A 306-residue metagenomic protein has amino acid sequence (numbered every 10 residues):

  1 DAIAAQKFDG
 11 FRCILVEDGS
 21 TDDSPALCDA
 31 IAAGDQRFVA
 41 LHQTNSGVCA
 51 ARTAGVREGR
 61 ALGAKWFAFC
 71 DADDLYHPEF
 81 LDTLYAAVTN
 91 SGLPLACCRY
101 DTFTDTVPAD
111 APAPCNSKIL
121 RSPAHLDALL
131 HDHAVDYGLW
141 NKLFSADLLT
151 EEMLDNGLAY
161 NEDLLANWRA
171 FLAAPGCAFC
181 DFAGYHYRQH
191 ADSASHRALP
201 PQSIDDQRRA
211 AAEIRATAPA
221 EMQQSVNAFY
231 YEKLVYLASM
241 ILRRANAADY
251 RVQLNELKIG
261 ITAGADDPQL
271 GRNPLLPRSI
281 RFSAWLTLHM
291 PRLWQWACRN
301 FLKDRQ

Functional and structural regions predicted by a protein language model:
D1-G10: Short, acidic, metal-binding catalytic loop of nucleotide-sugar glycosyltransferases
E17-L27, S46, D71: A conserved acidic beta->alpha catalytic loop
D22-I31, L75, E79: Acidic helix N-cap motif at the loop->helix transition within catalytic regions of sugar-transfer enzymes
Q43-L62: Glycine-rich, basic loop-to-helix element that forms the pyrophosphate-binding segment of sugar-nucleotide handling
T53, A72-A178, Y185-Q202: Donor-binding/catalytic cores of nucleotide-activated saccharide and glycerol-phosphate transferases/polymerases
F67: Short aromatic/hydrophobic "clamp" motif used to bind/position activated sugar donors
L93, A216, R243-Q306: Membrane-interface aromatic/basic loop that binds lipid-linked glycans or pyrophosphate carriers, typified by
A183-H190, R197-M222, L234-L237, R244-A265: Catalytic core of nucleotide-sugar-dependent glycosyltransferases
